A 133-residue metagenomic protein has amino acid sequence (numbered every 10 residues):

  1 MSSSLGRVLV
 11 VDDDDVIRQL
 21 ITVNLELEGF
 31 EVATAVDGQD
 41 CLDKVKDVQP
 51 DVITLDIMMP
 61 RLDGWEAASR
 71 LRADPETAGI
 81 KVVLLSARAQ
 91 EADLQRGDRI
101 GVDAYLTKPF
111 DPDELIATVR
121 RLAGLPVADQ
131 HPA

Functional and structural regions predicted by a protein language model:
Q19-L27: Charged docking surfaces used in two-component/phosphorelay signaling
G29-V36, K44: Short hydrophobic/Thr-rich beta-strand motif most characteristic of the beta2 strand and flanking loop of CheY-like
V48-T54: Active-site beta3 strand of CheY-like receiver
M59, V82: Receiver (REC) domain active-site loop signature in two-component systems and cognate sites in sensor histidine kinases
F110-R120: C-terminal output helix
